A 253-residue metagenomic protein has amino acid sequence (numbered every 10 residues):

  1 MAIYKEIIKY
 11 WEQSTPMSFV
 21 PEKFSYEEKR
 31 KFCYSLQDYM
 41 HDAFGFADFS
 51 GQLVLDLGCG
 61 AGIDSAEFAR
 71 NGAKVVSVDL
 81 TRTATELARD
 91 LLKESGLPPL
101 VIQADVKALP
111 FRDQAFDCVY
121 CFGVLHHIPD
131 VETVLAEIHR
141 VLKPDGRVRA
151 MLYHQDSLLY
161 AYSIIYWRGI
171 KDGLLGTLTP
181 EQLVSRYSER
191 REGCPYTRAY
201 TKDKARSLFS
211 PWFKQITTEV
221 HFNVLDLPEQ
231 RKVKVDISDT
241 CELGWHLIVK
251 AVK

Functional and structural regions predicted by a protein language model:
M1-S50, I63, E67: Conserved class I S-adenosyl-L-methionine
E22, L159-I165, P228-K232: Short aromatic-enriched loop/helix-cap "lid" or pocket-rim segments at secondary-structure transitions that line
L55, A61-A108: Class I SAM-dependent methyltransferase SAM/SAH-binding core
K107-C118: A short acidic, Gly/Pro-enriched loop at the edge of an enzyme's catalytic core that lines a small-molecule cofactor
C118-P129: A short SAM/SAH-binding and catalytic strip from SAM-dependent methyltransferases
E132-P144: A short glycine-rich, Lys/Arg-flanked "PGG" loop and its adjoining helix->strand segment in the class I
R147-L178: Conserved class I S-adenosyl-L-methionine
Q182-K253: A C-terminal cap/extension of S-adenosyl-L-methionine-dependent methyltransferases that defines the acceptor-substrate
